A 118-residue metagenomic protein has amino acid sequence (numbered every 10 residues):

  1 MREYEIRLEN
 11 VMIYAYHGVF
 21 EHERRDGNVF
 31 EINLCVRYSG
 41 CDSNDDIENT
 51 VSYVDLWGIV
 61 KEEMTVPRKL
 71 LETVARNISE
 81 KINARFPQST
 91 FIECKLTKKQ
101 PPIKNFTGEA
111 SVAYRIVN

Functional and structural regions predicted by a protein language model:
M1-N118: N-terminal, polar/charged subdomain of small-to-medium soluble alpha/beta proteins
